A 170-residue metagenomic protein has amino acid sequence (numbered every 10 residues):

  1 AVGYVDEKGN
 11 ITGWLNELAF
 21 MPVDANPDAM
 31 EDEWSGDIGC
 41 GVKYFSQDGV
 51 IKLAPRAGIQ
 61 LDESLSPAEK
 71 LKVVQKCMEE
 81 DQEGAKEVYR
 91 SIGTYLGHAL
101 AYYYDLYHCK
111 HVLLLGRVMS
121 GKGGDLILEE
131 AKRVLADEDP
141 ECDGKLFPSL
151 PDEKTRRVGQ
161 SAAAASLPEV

Functional and structural regions predicted by a protein language model:
A1-V5: Short beta-strand scaffold segments in enzyme catalytic cores
D6-I11, A25-V170: ATP-binding/phosphotransfer module of carbohydrate and carboxylate kinases, centering on a glycine-rich
I11-V23: Acidic, glycine-rich loop-and-beta core segments that form the ion-binding/anion-interacting portion of active sites
